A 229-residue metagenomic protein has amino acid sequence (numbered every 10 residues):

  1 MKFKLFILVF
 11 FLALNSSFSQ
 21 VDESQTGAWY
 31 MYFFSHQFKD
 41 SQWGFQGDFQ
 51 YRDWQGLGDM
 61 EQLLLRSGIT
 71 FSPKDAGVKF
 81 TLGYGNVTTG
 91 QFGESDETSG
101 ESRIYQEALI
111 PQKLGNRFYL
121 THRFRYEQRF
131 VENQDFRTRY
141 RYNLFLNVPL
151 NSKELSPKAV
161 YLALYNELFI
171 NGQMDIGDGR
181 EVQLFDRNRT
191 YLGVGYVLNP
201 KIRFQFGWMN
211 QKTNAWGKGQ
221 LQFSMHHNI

Functional and structural regions predicted by a protein language model:
M1-D22, I229: Bacterial Sec-dependent N-terminal signal peptides
Q20-G83: Start-of-domain marker
S24-Y30, E61-L65, G100-I104, F136-Y142 (+2 more regions): Residues that define the transmembrane beta-barrel architecture of outer-membrane proteins
Y32-H36, S67-F71, Q106-I110, Y126 (+3 more regions): Residues on the lipid-exposed face of transmembrane beta-strands in outer-membrane beta-barrel proteins
Q37-W43, S72-G77, K113-Y119, L150-V160 (+1 more regions): Short loop/turn motifs that connect adjacent beta-strands in outer-membrane beta-barrel proteins
F38, F49-Q55, Y84-G90, Q112 (+4 more regions): Transmembrane beta-strands of outer-membrane beta-barrel pores
F45-F49, F80-L82, A108, H122-F124 (+3 more regions): Membrane-embedded beta-strand positions of outer-membrane beta-barrel proteins
Y119, R123-R203: Outer-membrane beta-barrel transmembrane domain signature
